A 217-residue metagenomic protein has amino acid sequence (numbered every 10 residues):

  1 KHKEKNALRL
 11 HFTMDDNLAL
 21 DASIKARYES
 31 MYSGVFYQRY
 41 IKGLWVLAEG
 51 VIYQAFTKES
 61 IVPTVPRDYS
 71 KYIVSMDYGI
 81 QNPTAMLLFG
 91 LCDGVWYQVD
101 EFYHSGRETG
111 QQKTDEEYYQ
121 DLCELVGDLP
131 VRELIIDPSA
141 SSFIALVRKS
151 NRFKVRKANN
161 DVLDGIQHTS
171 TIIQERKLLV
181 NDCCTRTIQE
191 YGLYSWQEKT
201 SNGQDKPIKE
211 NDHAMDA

Functional and structural regions predicted by a protein language model:
K1-D15: Signature of the SF2 helicase/ATPase Hel1-core->accessory helical subdomain module
A7-H11, I73, V155: Conserved beta-strand scaffold positions in the cores of enzyme catalytic domains, especially in NTP/NDP-utilizing
L10-F12, I41, V99, A158: Hydrophobic residues at beta-strand termini and immediately following loops that shape nucleotide-binding pockets
F12, I41, M86, L134 (+2 more regions): A residue-level signal for conserved active-site and pocket-lining positions in enzyme catalytic cores
N17-M76: ATPase catalytic-site recognition across NTP-hydrolyzing enzymes
R67-L91: Gly/Thr-rich phosphate-binding beta-strand-loop-beta motif of the actin/hexokinase/Hsp70
C92-K209: Mg2+-dependent endonuclease catalytic cores in nucleic-acid-processing enzymes, primarily RNase H-like
I208-A217: Charge-patterned, long linear interaction tracts outside catalytic cores
